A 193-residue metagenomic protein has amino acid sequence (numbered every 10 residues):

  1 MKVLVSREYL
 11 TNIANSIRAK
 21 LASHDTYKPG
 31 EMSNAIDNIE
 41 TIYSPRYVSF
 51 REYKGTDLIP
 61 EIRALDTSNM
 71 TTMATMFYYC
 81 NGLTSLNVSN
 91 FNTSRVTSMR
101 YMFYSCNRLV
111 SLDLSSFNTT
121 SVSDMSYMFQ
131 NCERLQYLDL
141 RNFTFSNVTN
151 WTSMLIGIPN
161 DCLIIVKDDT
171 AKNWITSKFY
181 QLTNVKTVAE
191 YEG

Functional and structural regions predicted by a protein language model:
K2-G193: Negatively charged
